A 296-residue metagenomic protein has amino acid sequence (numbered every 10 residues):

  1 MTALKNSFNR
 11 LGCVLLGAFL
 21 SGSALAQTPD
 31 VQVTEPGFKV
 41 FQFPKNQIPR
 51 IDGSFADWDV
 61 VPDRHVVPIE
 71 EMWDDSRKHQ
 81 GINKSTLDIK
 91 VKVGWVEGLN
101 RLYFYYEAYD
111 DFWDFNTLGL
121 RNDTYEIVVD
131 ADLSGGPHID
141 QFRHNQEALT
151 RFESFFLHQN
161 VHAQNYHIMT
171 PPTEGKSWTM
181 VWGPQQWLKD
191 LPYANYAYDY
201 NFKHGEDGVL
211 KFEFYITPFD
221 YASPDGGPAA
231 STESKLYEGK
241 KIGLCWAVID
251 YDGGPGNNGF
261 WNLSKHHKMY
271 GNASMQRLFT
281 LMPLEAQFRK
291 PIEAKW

Functional and structural regions predicted by a protein language model:
T2-L15: Bacterial N-terminal signal peptides that target proteins for export
A18: Conserved, single-site charged/polar hotspot
Q27-W296: Structural preference for beta-rich elements and adjacent junctions enriched in aromatics
